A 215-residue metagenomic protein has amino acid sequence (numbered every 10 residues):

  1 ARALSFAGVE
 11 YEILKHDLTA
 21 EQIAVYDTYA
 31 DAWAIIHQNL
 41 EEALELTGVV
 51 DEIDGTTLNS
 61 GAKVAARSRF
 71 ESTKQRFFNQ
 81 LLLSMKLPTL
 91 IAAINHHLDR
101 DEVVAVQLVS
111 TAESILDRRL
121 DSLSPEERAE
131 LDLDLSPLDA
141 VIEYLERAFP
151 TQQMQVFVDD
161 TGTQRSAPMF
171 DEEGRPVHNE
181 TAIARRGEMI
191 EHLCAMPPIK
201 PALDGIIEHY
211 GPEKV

Functional and structural regions predicted by a protein language model:
R2-L120, R185-P212: Conserved helicase/translocase motor-coupling segment
P125-P197, L203: Low-complexity, serine/threonine/proline-enriched polar segments
A129, P212-K214: Conserved RecA-like helicase motor-core motifs
